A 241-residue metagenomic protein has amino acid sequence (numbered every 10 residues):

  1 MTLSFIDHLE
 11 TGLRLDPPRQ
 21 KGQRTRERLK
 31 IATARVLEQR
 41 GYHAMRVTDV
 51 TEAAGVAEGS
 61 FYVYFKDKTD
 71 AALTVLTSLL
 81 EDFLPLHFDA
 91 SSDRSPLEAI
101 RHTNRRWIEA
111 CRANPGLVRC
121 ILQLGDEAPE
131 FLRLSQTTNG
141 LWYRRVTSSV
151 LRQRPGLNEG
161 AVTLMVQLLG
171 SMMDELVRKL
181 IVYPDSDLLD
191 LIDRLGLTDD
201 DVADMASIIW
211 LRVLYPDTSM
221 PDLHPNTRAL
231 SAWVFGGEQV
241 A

Functional and structural regions predicted by a protein language model:
M1-R24, L188, D193, T218-A241: N-terminal intrinsically disordered/low-complexity leader segments
K21-T33, V50, V75-F83: Generic hydrophobic, amphipathic alpha-helix propensity
R28, V36-D70, T74: Helix-turn-helix
L37, F65, A72-L79, G125 (+2 more regions): Alpha-helical DNA-contacting segments of helix-turn-helix folds
T74, F88-G116, M165-L169: Hydrophobic alpha-helical connector segments
H87-S91, V118-G125, V150-Q153, L180-L188: Secondary-structure edge/capping motif, primarily at the C-terminal ends of alpha-helices and the immediately following
E109-A110, P129-R154, T163-V182, D201-D204 (+1 more regions): Amphipathic alpha-helical packing segments from all-alpha helical-bundle domains
G116-R144, I192-G196: Short secondary-structure transition hinges
